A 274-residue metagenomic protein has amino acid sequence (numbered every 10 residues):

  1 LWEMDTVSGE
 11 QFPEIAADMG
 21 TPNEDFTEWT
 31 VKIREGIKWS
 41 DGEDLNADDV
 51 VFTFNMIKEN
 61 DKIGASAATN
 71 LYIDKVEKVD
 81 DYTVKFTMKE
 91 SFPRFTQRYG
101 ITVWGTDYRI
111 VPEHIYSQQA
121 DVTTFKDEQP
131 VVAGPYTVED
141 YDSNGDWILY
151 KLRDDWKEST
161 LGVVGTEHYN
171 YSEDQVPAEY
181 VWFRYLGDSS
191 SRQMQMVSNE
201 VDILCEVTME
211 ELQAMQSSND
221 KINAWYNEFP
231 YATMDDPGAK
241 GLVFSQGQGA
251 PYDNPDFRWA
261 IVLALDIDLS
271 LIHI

Functional and structural regions predicted by a protein language model:
L1-E24, N55, V131: N-terminal lobe/hinge region of extracytoplasmic solute-binding protein
D5-V7, T102-Y180, S190-S191: Gly/Pro-rich hinge or "lid" segments in bacterial periplasmic/extracellular proteins
E14-A17, E43, R94-D107, G241-S245 (+1 more regions): A structural "hinge/loop" feature
D18-I63, V79, K85, R192-V197 (+1 more regions): Aromatic- and charge-enriched surface segment that lines or borders ligand/interaction sites
K32, S66-S117, P135-D142: Surface-exposed binding/hinge segments that line and control ligand-binding clefts or catalytic entry sites
R34, T124, E158-S218, W259 (+1 more regions): Ligand-site clamp/hinge motif
N46-T53, D81-T87, G134-P135, Q175-Y180 (+3 more regions): Alpha-helical secondary-structure segments
I57, K75, E139-K151, W182-G249 (+2 more regions): Extracellular/periplasmic solute-recognition and catalytic clefts
